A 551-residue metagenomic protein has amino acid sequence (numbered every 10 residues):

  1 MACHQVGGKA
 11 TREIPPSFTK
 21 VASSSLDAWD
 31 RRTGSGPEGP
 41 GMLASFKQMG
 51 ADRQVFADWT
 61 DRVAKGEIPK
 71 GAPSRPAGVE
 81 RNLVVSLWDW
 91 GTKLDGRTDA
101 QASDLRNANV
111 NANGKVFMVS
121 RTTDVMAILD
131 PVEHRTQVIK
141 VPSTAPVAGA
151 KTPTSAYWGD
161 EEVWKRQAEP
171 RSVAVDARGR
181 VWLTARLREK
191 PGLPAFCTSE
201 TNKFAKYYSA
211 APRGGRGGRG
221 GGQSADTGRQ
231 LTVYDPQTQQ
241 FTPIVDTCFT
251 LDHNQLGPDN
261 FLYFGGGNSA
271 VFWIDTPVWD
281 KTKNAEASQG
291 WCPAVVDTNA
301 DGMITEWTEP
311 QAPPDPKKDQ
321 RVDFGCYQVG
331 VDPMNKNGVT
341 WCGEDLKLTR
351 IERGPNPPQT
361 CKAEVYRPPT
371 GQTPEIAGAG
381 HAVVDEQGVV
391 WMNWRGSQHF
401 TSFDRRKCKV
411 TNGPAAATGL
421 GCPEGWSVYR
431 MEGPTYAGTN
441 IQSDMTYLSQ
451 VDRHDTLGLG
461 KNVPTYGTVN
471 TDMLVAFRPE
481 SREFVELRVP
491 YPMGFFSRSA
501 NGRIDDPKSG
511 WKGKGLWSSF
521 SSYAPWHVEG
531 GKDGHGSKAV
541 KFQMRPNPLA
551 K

Functional and structural regions predicted by a protein language model:
M1-G8, F56: The canonical Cys-X-X-Cys-His
V6, T122, L187-E189, G267-N268 (+6 more regions): Residue-level signature of beta-propeller blades and closely related beta-rich strand-turn architectures in secreted
G8-S35: Gly/Gly-Pro-rich "capping" loops immediately C-terminal to redox-active cysteine motifs in periplasmic/lumenal
E13-F18, N113, L183-D226, N268-A294 (+2 more regions): Short, conserved, GDST-rich strand-edge loop motifs in beta-rich repeat architectures
G78-R97, T136-R166, Y208-F249, V278-F324 (+3 more regions): Surface-exposed loop and turn segments in beta-propeller and other repeat-based domains that flank or scaffold
K93-A112, D160-R178, D252-D259, P314-K336 (+4 more regions): Structural signature of eukaryotic scaffold interfaces centered on beta-propeller domains
K115-V119, R180-T184, F261-G265, K336-W341 (+3 more regions): Conserved beta-propeller blade signature
T401-S402, P492-K551: Blade-level signature of beta-propeller repeat domains, shared across WD40, Kelch, NHL, RCC1 and BNR/Asp-box propellers
